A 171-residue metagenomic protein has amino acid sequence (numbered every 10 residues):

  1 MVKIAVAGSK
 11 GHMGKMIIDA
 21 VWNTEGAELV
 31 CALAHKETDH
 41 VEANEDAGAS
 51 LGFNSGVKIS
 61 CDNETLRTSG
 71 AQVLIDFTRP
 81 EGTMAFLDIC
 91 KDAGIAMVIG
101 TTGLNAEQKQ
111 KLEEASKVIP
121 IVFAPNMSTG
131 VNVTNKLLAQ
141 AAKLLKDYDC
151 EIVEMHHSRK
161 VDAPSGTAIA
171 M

Functional and structural regions predicted by a protein language model:
M1-I4: Extreme N-terminal starter segment of soluble prokaryotic enzymes
G8, T129, V133-M171: Conserved anion/nucleotide-ligand pocket segment
K10, G14-I18: N-terminal Rossmann NAD(P)H-binding glycine-rich loop of SDR-like oxidoreductase domains
N23-G52: NAD(P)-binding Rossmann-fold cofactor-contacting core
H35, T102-L104, N126-S128, M155-S158: Short, ordered loop/turn segments at secondary-structure junctions
S50-R67, I75-T83: Glycine-rich, highly charged phosphate/nucleotide-binding loops
R67-L74, D92-M97: Short acidic/histidine-rich motifs immediately flanking catalytic phosphotransfer sites in two-component signaling
E81-A93, G100-F123, N132-Q140: Rossmann-fold NAD(P)-binding glycine/threonine-rich loop
